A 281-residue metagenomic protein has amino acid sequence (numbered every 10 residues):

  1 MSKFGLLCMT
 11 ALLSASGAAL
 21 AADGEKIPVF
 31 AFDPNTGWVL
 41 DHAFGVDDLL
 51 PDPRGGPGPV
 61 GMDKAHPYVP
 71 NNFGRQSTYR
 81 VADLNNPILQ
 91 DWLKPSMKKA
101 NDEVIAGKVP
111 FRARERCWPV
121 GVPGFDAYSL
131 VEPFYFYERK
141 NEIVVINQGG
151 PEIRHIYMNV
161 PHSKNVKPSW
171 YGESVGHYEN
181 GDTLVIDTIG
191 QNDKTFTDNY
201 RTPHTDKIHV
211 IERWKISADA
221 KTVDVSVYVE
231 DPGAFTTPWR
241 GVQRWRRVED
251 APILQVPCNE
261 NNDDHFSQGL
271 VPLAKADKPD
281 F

Functional and structural regions predicted by a protein language model:
M1-C8: Bacterial N-terminal signal peptides that target proteins for export
C8-M9, A19: Cleavable N-terminal signal peptides
S14-A18: N-terminal signal peptide c-region/cleavage motif recognized by signal peptidases
A22-F281: PEST-like low-complexity, intrinsically disordered acidic/proline/serine-rich tracts that flank trafficking/processing
